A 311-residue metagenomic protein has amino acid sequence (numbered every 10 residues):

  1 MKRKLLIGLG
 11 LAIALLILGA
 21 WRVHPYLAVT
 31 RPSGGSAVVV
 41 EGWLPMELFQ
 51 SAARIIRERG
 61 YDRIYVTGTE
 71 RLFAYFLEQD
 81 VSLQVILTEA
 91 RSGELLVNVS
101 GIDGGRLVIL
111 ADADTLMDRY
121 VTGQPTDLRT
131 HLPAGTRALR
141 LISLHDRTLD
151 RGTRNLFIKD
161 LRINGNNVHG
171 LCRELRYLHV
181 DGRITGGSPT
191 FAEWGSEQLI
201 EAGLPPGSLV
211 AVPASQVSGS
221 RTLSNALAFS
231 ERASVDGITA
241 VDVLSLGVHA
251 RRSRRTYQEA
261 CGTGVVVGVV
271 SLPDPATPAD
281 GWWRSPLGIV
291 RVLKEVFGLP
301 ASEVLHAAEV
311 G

Functional and structural regions predicted by a protein language model:
K2-V29: N-terminal type II signal-anchor transmembrane helix that functions as the membrane-insertion/stop-transfer segment
L18-R22, A52, P300-A308: Structural signature of transmembrane alpha-helix termini at the membrane-water interface
R22-E94, G101-D103, A111-M117, T122 (+4 more regions): A structural signal for short, hydrophobic/glycine-enriched beta-strand patches
G104-I109, T153: Beta-strand acidic-aromatic groove motif in beta-rich domains, primarily in extracellular
L144-R154: Short acidic/polar inter-strand loop motif in beta-rich domains
S285-G311: A transmembrane-helix-recognition feature enriched in membrane-embedded lipid enzymes and envelope glyco-/phospholipid
